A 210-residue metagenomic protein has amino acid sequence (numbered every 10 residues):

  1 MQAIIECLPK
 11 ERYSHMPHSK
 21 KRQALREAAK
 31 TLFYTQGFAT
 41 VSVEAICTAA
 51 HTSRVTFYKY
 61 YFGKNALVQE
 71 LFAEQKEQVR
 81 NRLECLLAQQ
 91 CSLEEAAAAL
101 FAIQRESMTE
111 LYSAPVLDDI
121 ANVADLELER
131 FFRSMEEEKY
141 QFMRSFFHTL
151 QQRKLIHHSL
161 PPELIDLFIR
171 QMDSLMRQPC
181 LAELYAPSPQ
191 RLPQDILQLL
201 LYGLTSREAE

Functional and structural regions predicted by a protein language model:
M1-K20, E208-E210: N-terminal intrinsically disordered/low-complexity leader segments
K20-L32, I46, L71-Q75, V79 (+1 more regions): Generic hydrophobic, amphipathic alpha-helix propensity
A24, L32-A66, E70: Helix-turn-helix
V68, F72, K76, E129-Y140 (+1 more regions): Amphipathic, non-transmembrane alpha-helical scaffold segments
E70, E84-E110, I169: Hydrophobic alpha-helical connector segments
A98, Y140, R144-H148, P162-D166 (+1 more regions): An amphipathic alpha-helix signature
R105-F142, Q152: Short secondary-structure transition hinges
D119, R153-L197, E208-E210: Hydrophobic/aromatic-rich alpha-helical bundle segments in the mid-to-C-terminal region
